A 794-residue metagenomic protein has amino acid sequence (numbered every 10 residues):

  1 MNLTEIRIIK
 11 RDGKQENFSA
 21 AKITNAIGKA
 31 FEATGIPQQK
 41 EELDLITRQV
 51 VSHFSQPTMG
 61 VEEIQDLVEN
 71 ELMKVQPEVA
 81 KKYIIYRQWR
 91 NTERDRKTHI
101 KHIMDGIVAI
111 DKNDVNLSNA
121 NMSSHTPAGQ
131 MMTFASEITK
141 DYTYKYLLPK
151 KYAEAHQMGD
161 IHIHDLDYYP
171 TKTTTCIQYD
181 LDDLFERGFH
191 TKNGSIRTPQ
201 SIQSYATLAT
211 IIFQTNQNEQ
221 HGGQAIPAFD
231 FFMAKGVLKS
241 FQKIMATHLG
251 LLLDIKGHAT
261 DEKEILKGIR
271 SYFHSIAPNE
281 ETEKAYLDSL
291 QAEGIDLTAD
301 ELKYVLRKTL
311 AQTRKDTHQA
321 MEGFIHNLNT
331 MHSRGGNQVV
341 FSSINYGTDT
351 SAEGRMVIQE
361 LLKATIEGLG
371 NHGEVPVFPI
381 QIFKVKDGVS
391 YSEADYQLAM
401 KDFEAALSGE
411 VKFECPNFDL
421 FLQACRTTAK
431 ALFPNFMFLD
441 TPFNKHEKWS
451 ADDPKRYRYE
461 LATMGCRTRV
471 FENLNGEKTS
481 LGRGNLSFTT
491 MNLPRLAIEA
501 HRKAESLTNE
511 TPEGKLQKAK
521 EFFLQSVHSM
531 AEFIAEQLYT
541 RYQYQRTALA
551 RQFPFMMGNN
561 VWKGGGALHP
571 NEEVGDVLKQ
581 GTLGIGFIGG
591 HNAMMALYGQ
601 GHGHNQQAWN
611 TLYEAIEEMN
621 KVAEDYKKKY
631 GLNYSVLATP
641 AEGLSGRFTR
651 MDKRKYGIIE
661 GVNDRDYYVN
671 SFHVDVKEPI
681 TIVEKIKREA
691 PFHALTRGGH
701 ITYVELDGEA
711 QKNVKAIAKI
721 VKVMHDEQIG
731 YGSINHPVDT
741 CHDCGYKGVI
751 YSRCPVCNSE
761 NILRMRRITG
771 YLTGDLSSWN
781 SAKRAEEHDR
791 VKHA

Functional and structural regions predicted by a protein language model:
M1-I107, A785, R790-V791: Charged, amphipathic alpha-helical regulatory modules used for macromolecular assembly or allosteric control
S19, I23, L583-G590, N761: Catalytic-loop motifs flanking and including active-site residues across diverse enzymes
K82-R90, Q728-G730, N735-P737, S777-A794: Long, highly charged low-complexity segments enriched in Glu/Asp and Lys/Arg with interspersed Ser/Thr
E93, H99-K579, Q600, N605-L763: Conserved catalytic cores of very large enzyme subunits
K315-Q319, A596, N780-E787: Metallocofactor- and cofactor-centric catalytic cores in central/energy metabolism, strongly enriched
L583-A596, E617, R767: Contiguous, well-ordered alpha-helical segments that form the cores/surfaces of helical PPI scaffolds
S752-A794: Long insertion/accessory domains within large nucleic-acid-processing enzymes
